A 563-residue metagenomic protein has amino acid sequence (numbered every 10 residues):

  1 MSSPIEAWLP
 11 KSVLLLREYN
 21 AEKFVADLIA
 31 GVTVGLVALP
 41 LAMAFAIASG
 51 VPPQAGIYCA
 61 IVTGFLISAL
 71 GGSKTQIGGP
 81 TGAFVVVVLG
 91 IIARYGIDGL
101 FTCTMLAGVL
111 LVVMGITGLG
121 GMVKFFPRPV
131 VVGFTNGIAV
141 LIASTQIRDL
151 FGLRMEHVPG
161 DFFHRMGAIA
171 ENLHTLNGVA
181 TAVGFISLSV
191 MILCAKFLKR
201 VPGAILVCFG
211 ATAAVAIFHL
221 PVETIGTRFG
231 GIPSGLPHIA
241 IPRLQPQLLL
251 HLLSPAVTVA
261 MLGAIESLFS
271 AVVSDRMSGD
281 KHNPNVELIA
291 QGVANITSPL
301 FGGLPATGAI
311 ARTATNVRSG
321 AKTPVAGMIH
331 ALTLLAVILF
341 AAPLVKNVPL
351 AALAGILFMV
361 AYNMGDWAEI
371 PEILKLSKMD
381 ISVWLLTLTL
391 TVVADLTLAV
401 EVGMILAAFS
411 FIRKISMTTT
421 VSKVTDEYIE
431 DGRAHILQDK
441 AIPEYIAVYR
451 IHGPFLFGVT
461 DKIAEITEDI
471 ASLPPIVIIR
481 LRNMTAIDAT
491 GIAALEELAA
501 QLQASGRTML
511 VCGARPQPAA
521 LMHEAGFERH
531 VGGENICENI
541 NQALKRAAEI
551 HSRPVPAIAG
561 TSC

Functional and structural regions predicted by a protein language model:
M1-D426, A494, G506, G526-F527: Transmembrane helical cores of multi-pass ion-transport proteins
I77, V511, I536: Conserved SAM-binding loop
V88, I169, I463-T467, A543 (+1 more regions): Generic hydrophobic alpha-helical segments
S234, G453, N539: Active-site donor-binding loop signature of nucleotide-sugar glycosyltransferases
L332, P518-A519, E538: Short secondary-structure capping/turn micro-motifs that flank functional sites
N363-H530, A548-H551, V555, C563: The feature marks cytosolic C-terminal regulatory regions of anion transporters and related permeases
H530-R546: Short acidic-hydrophobic, aromatic-tinged amphipathic segments that line or gate anion-handling sites
A543, S562-C563: Extracytoplasmic
